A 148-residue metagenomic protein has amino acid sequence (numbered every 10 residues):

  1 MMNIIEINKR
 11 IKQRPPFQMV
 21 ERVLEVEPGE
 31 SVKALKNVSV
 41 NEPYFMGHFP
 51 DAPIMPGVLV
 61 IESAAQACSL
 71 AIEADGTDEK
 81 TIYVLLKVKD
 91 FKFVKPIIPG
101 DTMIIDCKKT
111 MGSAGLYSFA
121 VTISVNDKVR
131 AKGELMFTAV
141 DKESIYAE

Functional and structural regions predicted by a protein language model:
M1, C68-I104, K132-V140: Hydrophobic beta-strand-centered segment that forms part of the acyl-chain substrate-binding groove
I4-R14: Short aromatic-glycine motifs in intrinsically disordered, low-complexity regions
N8, D51, F93-K95: Beta-strand-rich interaction surfaces with strong enrichment in secreted/lumenal proteins
P15-M55: Catalytic strand-loop segment that frames the active site of acyl-thioester-processing enzymes
F17-M19, M103-I104, Y117: Hydrophobic core residues within well-ordered beta-strands of beta-rich domains
E21-L24, K89, V94, D106-T110 (+1 more regions): Conserved positions in beta-strands of structured domains
V23, M55-D78: Active-site helix/loop of acyl-thioester processing domains in fatty-acid/polyketide metabolism, spanning hotdog-fold
I97-D101, K109-E148: HotDog/MaoC-like acyl-thioester-processing domains
